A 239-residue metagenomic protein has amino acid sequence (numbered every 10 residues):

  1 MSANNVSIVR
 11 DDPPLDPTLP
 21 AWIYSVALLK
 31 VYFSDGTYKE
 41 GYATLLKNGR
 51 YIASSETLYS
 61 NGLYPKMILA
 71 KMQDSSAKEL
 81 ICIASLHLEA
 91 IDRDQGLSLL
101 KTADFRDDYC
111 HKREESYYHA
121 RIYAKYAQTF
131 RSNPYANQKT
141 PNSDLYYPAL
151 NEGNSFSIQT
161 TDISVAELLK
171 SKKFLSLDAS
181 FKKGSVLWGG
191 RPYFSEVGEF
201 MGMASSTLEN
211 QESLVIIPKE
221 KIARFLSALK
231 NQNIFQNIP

Functional and structural regions predicted by a protein language model:
M1-K47, Y51-E56, G62, Q95-S98 (+1 more regions): N-terminal activation segment of mature serine protease catalytic domains
M1-L19, P65-I68, S85-L88, D104-C110 (+1 more regions): C-terminal cap/linker of serine protease catalytic domains
I23-A27, K39-G41, K47-N48, K66 (+6 more regions): Envelope-exposed proteins and targeting segments
L29, A43, G49-S54, L86 (+8 more regions): Terminal peptide-recognition signature
F33, L46, D74, N151 (+2 more regions): Acidic surface patches and DE-rich sequence motifs
Y38-E40, K47-L97, A103-F105, S206 (+2 more regions): Catalytic-histidine neighborhood of serine endopeptidases, predominantly the chymotrypsin-like S1/PA family
L46, Y59-L63, Q138-P141, L187 (+1 more regions): Short, well-ordered loop/turn sites that connect or cap secondary structure elements
A90, Y109-D178, K182-W188, A204-V215: Flexible, gly/ser-rich surface segments that form the specificity/activation loops bordering the active-site cleft
